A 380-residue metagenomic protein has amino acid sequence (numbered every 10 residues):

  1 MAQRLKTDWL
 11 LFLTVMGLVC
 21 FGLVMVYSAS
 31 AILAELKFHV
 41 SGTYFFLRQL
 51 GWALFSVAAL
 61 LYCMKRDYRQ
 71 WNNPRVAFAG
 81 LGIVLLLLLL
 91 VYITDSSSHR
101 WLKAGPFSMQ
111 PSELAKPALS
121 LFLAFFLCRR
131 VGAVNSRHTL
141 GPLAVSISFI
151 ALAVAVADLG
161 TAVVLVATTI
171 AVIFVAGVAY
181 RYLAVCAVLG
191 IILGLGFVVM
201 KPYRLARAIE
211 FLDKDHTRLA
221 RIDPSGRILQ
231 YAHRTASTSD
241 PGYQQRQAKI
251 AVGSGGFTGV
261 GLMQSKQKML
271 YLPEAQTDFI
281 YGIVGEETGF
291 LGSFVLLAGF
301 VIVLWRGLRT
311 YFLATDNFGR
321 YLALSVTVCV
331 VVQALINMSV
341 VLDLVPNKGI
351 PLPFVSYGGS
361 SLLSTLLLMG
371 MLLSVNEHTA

Functional and structural regions predicted by a protein language model:
M1, A314, Q333-A380: A juxtamembrane structural motif centered on a specific transmembrane helix
M1-V15: N-terminal membrane topogenic signal
T14-C20, E35-D240, G282-V340, L367-M371: Hydrophobic alpha-helical transmembrane segments of multi-pass inner membrane proteins, especially in bacterial systems
M25-H39: Membrane-interface helix-loop junction between the first two transmembrane segments
D158-V163, V260-Q264, A275-T277, V345-K348 (+2 more regions): Transmembrane helix boundary and interhelical junction motifs in multipass membrane proteins
V164-L165, M263-K268, G299, L342-P351 (+1 more regions): Re-entrant/interfacial helical elements at transmembrane boundaries that shape and gate the permeation pathway
S239, R246-T288: Long extracytoplasmic/lumenal interhelical loops at the membrane interface of multi-pass membrane proteins
